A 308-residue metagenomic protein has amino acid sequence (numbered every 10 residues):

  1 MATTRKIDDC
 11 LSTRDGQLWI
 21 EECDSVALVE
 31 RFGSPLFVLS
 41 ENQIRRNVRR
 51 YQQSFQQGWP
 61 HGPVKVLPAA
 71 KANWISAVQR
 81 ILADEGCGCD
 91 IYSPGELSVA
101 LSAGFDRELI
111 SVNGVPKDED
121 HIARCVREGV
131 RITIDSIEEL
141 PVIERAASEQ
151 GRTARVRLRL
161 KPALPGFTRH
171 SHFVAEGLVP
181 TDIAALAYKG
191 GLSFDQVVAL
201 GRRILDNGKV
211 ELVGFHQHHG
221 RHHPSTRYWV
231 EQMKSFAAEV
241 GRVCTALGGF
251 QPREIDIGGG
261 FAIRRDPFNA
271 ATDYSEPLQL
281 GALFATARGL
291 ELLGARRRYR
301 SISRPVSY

Functional and structural regions predicted by a protein language model:
M1-R155, A175-E176, R202, N207-E211 (+1 more regions): A charged N-terminal "starter" segment
K6, A185, D256: Residue-level signal for pocket-adjacent positions within structured domains
G33-F37, R107-E108, R127-R131, H170-G191 (+2 more regions): Glycine-rich tight-turn/loop motif centered on a GG-T
Q43, A69-I75, P94-G95, V115-K117 (+5 more regions): Active-site beta-loop-alpha junctions enriched in small/polar residues
G86-G88, G104, G114, A184 (+4 more regions): Glycine-centered flexibility sites
A100-L101, I122, I143-E144, F167-T168 (+3 more regions): Short glycine-/acidic-enriched loop or helix-start segments at secondary-structure transitions that form or flank
L160-V213, Q217, T226-A238: Active-site/ligand-binding-proximal alpha/beta "capping" segment
R221-Y308: C-terminal active-site-proximal or functional interface alpha/beta core segments in diverse enzymes
